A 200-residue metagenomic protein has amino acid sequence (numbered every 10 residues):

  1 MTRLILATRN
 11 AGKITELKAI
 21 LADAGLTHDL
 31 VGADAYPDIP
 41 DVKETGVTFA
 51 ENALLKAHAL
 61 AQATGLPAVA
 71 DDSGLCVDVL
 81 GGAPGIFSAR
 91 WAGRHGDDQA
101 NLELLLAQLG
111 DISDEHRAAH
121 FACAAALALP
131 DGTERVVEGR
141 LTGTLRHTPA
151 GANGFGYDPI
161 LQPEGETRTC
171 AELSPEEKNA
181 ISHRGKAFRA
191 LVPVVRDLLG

Functional and structural regions predicted by a protein language model:
T2-I5, A11-V31, A35-G200: Anionic-ligand binding patches
